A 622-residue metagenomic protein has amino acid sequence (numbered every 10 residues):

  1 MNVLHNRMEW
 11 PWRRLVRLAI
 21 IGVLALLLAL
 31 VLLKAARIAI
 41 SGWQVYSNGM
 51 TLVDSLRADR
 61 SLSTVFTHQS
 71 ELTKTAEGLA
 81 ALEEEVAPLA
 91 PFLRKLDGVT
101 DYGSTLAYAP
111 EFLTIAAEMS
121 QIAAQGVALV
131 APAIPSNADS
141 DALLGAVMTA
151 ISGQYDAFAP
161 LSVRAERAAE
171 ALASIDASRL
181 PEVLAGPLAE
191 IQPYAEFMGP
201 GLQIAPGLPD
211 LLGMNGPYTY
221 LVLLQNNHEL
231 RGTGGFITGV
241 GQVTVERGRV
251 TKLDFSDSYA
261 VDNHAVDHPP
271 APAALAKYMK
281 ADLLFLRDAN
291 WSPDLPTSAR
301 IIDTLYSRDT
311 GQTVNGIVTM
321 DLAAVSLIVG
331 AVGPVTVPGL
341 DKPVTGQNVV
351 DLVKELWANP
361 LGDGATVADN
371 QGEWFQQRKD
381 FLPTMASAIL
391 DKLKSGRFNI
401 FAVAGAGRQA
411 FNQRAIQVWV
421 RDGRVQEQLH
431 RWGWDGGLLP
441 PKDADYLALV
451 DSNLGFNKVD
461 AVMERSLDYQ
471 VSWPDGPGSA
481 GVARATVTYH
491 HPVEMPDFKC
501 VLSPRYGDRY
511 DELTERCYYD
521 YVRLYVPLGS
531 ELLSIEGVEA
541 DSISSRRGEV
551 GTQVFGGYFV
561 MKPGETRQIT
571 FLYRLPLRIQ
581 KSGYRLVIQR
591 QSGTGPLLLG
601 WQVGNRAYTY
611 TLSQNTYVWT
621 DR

Functional and structural regions predicted by a protein language model:
M1-L15: N-terminal Lys/Arg-rich, disordered targeting/topogenic segments
W12, L18-I21, L30-G600, G604: Non-catalytic, solvent-exposed segments at the cell envelope interface
R567, L612-R622: C-terminal beta-strand-rich structural cap/linker in extracellular carbohydrate-active enzymes
Q602-R606, N615-Y617: Low-complexity, acidic Ser/Thr/Pro-rich "mucin-like" tracts of secreted and single-pass surface proteins
Y608-Y610: Short, exposed beta-strand-loop hairpins at the edges of beta-sheets in extracellular/periplasmic proteins
